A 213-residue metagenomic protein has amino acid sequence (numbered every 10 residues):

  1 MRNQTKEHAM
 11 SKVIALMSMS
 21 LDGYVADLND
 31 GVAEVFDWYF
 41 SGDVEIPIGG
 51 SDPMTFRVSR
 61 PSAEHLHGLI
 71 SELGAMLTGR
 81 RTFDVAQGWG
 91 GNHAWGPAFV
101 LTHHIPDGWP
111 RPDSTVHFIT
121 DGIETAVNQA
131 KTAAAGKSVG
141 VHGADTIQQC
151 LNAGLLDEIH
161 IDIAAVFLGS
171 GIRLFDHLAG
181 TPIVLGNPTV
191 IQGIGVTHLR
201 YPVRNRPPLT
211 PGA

Functional and structural regions predicted by a protein language model:
R2-A213: Enzymes that bind and transform nitrogen-containing heteroaromatic metabolites
